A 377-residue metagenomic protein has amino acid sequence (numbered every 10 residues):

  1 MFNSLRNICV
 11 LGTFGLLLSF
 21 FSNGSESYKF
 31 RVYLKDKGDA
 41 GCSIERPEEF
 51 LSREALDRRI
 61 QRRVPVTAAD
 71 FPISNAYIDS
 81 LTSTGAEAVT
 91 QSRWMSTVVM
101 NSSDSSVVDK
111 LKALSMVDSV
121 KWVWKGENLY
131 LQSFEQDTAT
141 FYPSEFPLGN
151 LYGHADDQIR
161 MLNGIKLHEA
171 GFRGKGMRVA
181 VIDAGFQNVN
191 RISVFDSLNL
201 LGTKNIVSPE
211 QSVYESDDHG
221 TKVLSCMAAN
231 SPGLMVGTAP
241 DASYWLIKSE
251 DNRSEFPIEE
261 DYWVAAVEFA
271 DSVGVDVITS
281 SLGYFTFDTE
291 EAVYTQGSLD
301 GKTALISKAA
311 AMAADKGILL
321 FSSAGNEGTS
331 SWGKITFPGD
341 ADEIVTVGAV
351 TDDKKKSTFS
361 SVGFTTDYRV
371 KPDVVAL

Functional and structural regions predicted by a protein language model:
M1-S27: Bacterial Sec-dependent N-terminal signal peptides
G24-A139: Inhibitory N-terminal propeptides of secreted protease zymogens
S27, A155, I165-N205, P209-E259 (+5 more regions): Subtilisin-like serine protease catalytic core
V32-D36, N101-S103, V123, V181-G185 (+7 more regions): Active-site-proximal beta-strand/loop segments in catalytic clefts of secreted hydrolases
S43-E45, Y130-E135, V189-D196, F256-P257 (+3 more regions): Short, solvent-exposed loop/turn and secondary-structure capping segments
T82, R173, D271, A311-D315 (+1 more regions): Anion (oxyanion) recognition and catalysis
A88-S92, V107-V108, Q132-V181, K204-S216 (+2 more regions): N-terminal domain-start motif of subtilase-like serine proteases
H168, N230-G233, S249-D340, D353 (+2 more regions): Substrate-binding/access-modulating region of protease and related hydrolase catalytic domains
